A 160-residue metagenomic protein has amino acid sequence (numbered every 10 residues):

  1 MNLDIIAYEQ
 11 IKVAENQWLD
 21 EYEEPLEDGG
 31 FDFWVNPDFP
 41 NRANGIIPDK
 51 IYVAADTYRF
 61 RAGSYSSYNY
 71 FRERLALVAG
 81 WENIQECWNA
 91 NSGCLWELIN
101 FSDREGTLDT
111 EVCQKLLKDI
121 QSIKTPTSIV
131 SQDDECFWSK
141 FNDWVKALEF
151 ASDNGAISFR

Functional and structural regions predicted by a protein language model:
M1-K146, F150-R160: Acidic (Asp/Glu-rich) sequence patches and key acidic residues that form negatively charged surfaces used
